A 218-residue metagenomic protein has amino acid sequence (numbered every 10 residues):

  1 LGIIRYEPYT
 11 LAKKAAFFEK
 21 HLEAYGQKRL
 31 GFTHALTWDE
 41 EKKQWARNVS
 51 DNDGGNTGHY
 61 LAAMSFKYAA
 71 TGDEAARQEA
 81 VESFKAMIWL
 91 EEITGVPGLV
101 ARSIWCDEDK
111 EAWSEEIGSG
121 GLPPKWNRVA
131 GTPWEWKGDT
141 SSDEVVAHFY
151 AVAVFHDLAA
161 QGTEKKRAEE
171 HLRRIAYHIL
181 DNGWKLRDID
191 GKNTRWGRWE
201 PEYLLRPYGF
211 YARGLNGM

Functional and structural regions predicted by a protein language model:
L1-Y25: Terminal, non-catalytic domain-edge segments
G2-E7, G58-D73, T132, A147-E164 (+1 more regions): Well-ordered alpha-helical scaffold segments within catalytic/enzyme domains
K14, F18-H21, N56-H59, A63 (+4 more regions): Alpha-helical packing segments of well-folded alpha/beta enzyme cores
L22-D73, R77: N-terminal carbohydrate-binding/catalytic regions of secreted carbohydrate-active enzymes
K28-L30, H34-E40, S50, Q78-G214: Extended ligand-binding groove/face enriched in aromatic
